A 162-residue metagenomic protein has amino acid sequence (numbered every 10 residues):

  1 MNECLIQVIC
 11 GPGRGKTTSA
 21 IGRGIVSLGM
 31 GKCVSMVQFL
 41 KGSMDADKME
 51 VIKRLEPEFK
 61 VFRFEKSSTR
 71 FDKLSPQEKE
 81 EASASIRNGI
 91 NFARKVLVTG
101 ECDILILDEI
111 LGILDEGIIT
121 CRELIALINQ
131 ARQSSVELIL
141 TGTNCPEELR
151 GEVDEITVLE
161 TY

Functional and structural regions predicted by a protein language model:
M1-L5, Q130-S134: Catalytic phosphate/metal-binding cores of nucleic-acid and nucleotide-processing enzymes, i.e., regions that mediate
C4-K95: Conserved P-loop
V26-S27, V51, L127-Q130, E148-L149: Hydrophobic/aromatic ligand-binding patch that stacks against planar heteroaromatic rings of cofactors or nucleotides
C33, E101-I104, A131-T141: Loop/turn-to-beta-strand initiation segments
V61-R63, L140, T157-V158: Structural signal for conserved beta-strand scaffold positions within catalytic alpha/beta enzyme cores
K73-Q130: Phosphate-binding/switch loop-helix module in NTP-utilizing enzymes
G142-P146: Short, polar loop motifs at secondary-structure junctions
R150-Y162: A short helix-turn-beta junction within AAA+ P-loop NTPase domains corresponding to the substrate/partner-engaging
